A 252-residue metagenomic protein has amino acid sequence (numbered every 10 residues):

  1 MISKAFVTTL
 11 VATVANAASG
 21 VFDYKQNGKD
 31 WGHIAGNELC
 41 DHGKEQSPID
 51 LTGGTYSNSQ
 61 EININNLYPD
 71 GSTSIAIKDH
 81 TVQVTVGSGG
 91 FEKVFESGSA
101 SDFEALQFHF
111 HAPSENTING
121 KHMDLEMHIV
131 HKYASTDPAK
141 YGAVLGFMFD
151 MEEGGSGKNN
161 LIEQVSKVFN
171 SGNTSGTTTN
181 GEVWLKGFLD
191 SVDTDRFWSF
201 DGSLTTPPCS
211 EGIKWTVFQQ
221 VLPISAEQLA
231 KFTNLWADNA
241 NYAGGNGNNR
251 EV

Functional and structural regions predicted by a protein language model:
I2-V252: Alpha-carbonic anhydrase
